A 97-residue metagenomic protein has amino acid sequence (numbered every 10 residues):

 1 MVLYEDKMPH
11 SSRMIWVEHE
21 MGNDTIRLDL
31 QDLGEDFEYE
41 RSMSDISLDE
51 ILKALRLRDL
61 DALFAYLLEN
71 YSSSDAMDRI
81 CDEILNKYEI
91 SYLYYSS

Functional and structural regions predicted by a protein language model:
M1-I26: Amphipathic, interaction-prone secondary-structure segments
I26-L28, I51: Hydrophobic beta-strand residues in large extracellular and virion-surface proteins
F37-S97: Mixed-charge, Lys/Arg-enriched low-complexity segments
